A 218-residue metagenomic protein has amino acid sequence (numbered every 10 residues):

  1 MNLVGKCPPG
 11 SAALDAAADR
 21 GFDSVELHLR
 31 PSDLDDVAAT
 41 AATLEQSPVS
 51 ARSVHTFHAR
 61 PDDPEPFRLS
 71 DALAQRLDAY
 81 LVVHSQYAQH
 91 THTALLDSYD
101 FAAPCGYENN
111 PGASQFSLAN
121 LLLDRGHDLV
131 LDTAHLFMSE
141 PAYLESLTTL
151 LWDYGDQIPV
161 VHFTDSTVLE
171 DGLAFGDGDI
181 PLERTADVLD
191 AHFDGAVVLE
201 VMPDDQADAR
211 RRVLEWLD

Functional and structural regions predicted by a protein language model:
M1-F57, P61: N-terminal pre-domain/capping segments
N2-P8, E26-H28, R52-F57, V82-H84 (+4 more regions): A cross-family glycoside hydrolase active-site/sugar-binding cleft signature
L3-A18, D63-F67, Q75, S117-L118 (+2 more regions): Histidine-acidic metal/acid-base catalytic patches
A12-A13, D33-A38, Q89-H92, Q115 (+1 more regions): Short, charged/polar "capping" segments at the starts of alpha-helices and the immediately preceding loops
D19, E45-R52, T56-V130, M138-S139 (+1 more regions): Active-site acidic/histidine proton-transfer and metal-coordination neighborhood in alpha/beta enzyme cores
D23, S50, A79-Y80, P159 (+1 more regions): Short acidic/polar active-site loop segments enriched in Thr and Asp
V25-P31, G106-N110, E140-S146, V168-E170: Short, mixed-charge, low-aromatic patches
